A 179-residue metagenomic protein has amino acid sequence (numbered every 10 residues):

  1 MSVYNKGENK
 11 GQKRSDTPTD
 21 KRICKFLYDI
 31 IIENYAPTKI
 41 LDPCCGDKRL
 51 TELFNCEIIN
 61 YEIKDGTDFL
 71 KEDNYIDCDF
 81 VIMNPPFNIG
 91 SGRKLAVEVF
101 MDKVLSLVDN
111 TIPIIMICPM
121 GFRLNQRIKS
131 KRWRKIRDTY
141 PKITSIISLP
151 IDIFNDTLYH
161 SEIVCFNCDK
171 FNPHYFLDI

Functional and structural regions predicted by a protein language model:
M1-I179: Class I S-adenosyl-L-methionine-dependent methyltransferase catalytic core
